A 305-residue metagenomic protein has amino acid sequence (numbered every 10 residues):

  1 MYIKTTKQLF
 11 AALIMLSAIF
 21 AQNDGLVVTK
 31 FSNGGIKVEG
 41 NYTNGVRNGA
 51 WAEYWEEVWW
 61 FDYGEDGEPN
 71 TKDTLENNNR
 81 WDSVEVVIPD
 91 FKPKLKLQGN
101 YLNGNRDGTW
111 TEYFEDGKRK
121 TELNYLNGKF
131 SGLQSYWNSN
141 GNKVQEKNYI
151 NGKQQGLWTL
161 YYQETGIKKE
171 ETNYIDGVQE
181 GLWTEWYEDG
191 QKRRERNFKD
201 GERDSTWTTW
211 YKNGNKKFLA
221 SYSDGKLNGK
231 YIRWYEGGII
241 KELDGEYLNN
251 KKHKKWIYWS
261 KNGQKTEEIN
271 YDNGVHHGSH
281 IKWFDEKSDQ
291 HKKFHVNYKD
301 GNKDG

Functional and structural regions predicted by a protein language model:
M1-D24: Bacterial Sec-dependent N-terminal signal peptides
S17-G305: Glycine/tyrosine- and acidic-biased, solvent-exposed loop/turn segments at the edges of beta-strands
